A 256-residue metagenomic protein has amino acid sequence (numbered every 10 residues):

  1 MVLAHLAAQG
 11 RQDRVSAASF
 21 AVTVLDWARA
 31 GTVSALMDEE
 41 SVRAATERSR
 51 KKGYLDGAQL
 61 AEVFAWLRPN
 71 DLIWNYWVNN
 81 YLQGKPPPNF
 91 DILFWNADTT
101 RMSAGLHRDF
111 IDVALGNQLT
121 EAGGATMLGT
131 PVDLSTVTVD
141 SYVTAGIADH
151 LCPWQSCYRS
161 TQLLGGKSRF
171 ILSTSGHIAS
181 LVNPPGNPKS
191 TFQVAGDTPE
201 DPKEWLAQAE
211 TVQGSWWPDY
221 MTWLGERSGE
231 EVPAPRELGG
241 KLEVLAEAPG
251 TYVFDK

Functional and structural regions predicted by a protein language model:
L3-H107, G225-K256: Alpha/beta-hydrolase-fold enzymes
N96-V132, V139-D140: Mobile cap/lid helix-loop segments that gate and shape the active-site cleft of serine hydrolases
I111, S160, Y220: Hydrophobic, well-ordered secondary-structure elements that form the walls of internal hydrophobic environments
V137, V143-A145, D149: Short beta-strand/loop motif that positions the catalytic acidic residue of the alpha/beta-hydrolase fold
A148-C152, H177-A179: Acidic catalytic loop of the alpha/beta-hydrolase fold
P153-L163, T174: Short alpha-helix in the alpha/beta-hydrolase fold that links the catalytic acid
R169-K256: Catalytic active-site module of serine/aspartate enzymes centered on a nucleophile-bearing elbow/loop
